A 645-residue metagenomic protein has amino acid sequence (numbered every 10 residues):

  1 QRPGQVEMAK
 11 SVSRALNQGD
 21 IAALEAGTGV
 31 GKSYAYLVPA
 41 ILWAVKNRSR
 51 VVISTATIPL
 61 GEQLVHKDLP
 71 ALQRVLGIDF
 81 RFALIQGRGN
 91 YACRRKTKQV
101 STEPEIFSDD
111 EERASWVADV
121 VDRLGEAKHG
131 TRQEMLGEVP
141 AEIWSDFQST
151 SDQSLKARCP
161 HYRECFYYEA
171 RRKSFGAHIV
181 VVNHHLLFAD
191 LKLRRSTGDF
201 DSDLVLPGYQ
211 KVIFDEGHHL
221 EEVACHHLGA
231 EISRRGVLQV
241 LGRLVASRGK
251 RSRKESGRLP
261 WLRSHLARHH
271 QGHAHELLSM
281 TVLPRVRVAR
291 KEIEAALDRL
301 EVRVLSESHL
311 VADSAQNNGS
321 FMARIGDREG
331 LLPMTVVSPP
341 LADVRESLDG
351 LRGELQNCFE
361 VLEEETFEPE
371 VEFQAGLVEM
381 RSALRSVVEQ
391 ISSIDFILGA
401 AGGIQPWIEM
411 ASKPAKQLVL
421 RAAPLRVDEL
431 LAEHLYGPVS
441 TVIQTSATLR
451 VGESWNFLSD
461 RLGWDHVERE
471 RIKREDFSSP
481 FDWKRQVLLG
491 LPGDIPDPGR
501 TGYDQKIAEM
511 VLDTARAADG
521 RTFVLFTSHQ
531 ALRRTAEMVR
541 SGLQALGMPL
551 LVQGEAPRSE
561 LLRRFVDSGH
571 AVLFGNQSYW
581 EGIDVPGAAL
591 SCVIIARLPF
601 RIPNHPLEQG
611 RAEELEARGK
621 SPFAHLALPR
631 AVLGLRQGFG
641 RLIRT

Functional and structural regions predicted by a protein language model:
Q1-L24: Conserved pre-motif I regulatory segment
Q18-P39: Walker A/P-loop
R48-V180, H184-F188, G242-L283, E608: A substrate-engagement module of RecA-like helicase motors
R50-P59, I443-A447, R521-T527, A531: Conserved RecA-like ASCE P-loop NTPase motor core of nucleic-acid helicases/translocases
W144-H178, L191-D201, L348-I495, G502-E509 (+3 more regions): A contiguous, basic/glycine-rich beta-loop/short-helix subdomain that forms a polymer-engagement track
H218, E222-A323: Conserved phosphoryl-transfer catalytic core
P480, V487-L488, P492-G502, Q553-T645: Conserved RecA-like P-loop NTPase helicase motor core
T527-G554: Conserved helicase motor "Helicase C" RecA-like lobe of SF1/SF2 P-loop NTPases
